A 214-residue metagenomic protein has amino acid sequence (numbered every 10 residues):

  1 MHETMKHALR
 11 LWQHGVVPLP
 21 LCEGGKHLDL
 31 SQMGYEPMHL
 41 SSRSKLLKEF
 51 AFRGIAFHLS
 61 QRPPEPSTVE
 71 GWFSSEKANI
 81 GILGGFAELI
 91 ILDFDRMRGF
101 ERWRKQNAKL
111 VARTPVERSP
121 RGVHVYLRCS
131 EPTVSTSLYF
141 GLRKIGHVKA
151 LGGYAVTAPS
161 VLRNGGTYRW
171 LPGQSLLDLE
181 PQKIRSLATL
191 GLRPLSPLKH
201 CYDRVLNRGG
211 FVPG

Functional and structural regions predicted by a protein language model:
M1-P213: Conserved phosphate/metal-binding and DNA-contacting active-site motifs used in DNA phosphodiester-bond processing
